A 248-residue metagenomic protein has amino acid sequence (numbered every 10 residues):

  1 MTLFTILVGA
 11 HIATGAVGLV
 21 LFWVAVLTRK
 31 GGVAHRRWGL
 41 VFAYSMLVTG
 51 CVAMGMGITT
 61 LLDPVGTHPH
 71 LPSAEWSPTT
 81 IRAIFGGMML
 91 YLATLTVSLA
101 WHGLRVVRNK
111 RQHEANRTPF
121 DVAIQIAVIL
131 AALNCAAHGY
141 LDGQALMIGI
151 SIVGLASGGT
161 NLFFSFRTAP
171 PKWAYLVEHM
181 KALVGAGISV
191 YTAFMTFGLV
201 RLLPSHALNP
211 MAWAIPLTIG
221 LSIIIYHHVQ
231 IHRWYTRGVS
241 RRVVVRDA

Functional and structural regions predicted by a protein language model:
M1-A248: Alpha-helical membrane insertion/targeting regions
